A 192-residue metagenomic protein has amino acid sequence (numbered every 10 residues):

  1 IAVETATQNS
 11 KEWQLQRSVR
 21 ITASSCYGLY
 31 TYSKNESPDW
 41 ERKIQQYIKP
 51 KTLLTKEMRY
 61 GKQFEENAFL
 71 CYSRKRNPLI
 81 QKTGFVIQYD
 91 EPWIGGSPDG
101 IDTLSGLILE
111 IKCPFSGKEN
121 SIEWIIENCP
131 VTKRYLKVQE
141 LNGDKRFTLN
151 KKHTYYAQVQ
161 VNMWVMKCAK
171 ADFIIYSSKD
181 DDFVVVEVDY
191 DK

Functional and structural regions predicted by a protein language model:
I1-C71, K75, K118-N150: Charged, glycine-rich intrinsically disordered N-terminal tails and low-complexity linkers that flank
R76-P98, L104-K192: Nucleic-acid nuclease catalytic cores
